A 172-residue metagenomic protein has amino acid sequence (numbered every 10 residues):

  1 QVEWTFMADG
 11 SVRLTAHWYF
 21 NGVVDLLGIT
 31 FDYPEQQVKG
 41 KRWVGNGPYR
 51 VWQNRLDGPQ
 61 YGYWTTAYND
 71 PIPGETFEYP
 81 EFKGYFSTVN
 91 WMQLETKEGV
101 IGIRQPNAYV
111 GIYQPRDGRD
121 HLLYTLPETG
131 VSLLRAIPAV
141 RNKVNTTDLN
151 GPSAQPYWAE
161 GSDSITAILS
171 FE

Functional and structural regions predicted by a protein language model:
Q1-E172: Beta-strand/loop-rich accessory regions of lumenal/periplasmic or secreted enzymes, predominantly carbohydrate-active
